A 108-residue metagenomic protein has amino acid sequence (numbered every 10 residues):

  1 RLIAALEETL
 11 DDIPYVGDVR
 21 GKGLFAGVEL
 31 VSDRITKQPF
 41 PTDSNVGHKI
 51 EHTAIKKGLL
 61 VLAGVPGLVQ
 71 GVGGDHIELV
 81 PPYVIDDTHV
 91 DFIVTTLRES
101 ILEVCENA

Functional and structural regions predicted by a protein language model:
R1-A108: Conserved N-terminal phosphate-binding loop of PLP-dependent enzymes in the Aspartate aminotransferase
